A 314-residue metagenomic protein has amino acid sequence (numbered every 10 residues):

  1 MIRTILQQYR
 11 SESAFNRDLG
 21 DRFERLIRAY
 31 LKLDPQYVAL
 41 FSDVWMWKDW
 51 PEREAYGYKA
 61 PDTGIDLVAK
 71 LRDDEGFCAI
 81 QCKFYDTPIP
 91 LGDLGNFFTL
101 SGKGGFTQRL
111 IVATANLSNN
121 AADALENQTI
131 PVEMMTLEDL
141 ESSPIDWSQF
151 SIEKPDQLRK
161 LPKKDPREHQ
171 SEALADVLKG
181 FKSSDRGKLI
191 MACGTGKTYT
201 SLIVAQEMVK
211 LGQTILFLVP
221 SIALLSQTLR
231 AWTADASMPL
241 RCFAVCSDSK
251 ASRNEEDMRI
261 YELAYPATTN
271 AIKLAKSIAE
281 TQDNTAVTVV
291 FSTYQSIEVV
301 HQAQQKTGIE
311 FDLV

Functional and structural regions predicted by a protein language model:
M1-D18, F41-Y58, G102, T114-V314: SF2 helicase/translocase NTPase motor core, specifically the RecA-like lobe 1 inter-motif segment between Walker
L19-G104, A122-D123: Catalytic centers of nucleases
I65, G76-F77, F106, V287 (+1 more regions): Local beta-strand N-terminus motif with an aromatic residue
F98, Q108-V112: Extracellular/luminal Protease-associated
